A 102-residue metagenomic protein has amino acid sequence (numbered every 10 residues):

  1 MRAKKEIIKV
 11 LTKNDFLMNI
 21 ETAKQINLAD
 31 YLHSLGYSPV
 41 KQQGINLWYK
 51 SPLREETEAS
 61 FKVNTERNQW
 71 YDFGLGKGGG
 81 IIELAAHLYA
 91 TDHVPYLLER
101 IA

Functional and structural regions predicted by a protein language model:
M1-A102: N-terminal structured subdomain of primase-like DNA metabolism proteins
